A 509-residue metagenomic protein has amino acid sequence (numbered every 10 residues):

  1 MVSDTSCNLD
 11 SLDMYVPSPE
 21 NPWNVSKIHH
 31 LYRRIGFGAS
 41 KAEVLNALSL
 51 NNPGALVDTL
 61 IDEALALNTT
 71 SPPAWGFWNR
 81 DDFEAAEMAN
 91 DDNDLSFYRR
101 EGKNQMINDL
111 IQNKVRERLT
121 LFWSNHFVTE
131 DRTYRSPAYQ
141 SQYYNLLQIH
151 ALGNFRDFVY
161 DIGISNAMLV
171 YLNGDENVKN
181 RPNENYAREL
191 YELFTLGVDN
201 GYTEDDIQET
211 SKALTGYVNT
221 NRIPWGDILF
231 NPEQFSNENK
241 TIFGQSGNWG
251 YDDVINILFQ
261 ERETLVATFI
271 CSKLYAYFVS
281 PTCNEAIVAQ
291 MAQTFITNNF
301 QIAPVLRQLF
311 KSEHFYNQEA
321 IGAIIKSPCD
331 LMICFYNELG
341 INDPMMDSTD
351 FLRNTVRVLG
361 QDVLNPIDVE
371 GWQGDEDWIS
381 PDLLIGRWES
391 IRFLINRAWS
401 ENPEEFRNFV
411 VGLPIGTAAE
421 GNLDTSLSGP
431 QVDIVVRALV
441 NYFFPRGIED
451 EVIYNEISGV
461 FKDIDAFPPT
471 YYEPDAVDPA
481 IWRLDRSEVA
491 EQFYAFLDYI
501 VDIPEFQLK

Functional and structural regions predicted by a protein language model:
V2-D10, F77, E84-M88, L95 (+2 more regions): Active-site substrate-binding loop specific to GH73 endo-beta-N-acetylglucosaminidase modules in bacterial autolysins
S6-N24, H29-S40, A267-N298, R307-K509: Flexible, low-complexity segments enriched for small/polar residues
K27, E43, N52-L56, L60 (+13 more regions): Exposed alpha-helical structural elements
K27, L31-I35, A39-Q148, V460-Y472: N-terminal accessory alpha/beta regions
L31, A47, T59-L60, D161 (+3 more regions): Generic alpha-helical secondary-structure signal
K41-V44, V115-R116, D131-S136, Y171 (+5 more regions): Short, solvent-exposed secondary-structure capping/transition elements
S49-L56, N68-S71, I223-W225, Q260-L265 (+2 more regions): Intrinsically disordered, low-complexity coil segments
